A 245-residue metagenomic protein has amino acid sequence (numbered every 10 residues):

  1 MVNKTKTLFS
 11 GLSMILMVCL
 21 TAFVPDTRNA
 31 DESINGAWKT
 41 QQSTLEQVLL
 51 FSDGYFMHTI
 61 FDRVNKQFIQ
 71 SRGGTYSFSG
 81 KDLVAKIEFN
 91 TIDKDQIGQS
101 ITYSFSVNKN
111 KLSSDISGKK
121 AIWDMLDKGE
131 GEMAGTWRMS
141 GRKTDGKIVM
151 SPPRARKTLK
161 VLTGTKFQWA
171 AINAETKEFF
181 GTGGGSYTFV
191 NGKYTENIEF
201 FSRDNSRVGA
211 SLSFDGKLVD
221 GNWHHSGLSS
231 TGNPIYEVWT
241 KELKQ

Functional and structural regions predicted by a protein language model:
M1-A30: Bacterial Sec-dependent N-terminal signal peptides
L20-T182, K193-Q245: Lipid interaction determinants
G184-V190: Beta-propeller blade signature
